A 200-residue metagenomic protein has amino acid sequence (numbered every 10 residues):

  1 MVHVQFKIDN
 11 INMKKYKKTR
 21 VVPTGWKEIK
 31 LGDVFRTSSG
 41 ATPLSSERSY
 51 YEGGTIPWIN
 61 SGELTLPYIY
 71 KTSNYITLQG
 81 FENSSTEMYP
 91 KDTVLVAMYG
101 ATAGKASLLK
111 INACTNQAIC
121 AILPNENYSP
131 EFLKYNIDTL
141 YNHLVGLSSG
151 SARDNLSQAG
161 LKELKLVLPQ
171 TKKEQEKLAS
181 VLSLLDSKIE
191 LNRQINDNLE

Functional and structural regions predicted by a protein language model:
M1, K7-N10, C114, A152: Intrinsically disordered, low-complexity peptide-like regions
H3-T42, L66, E163-E200: Non-catalytic DNA-recognition/assembly elements of restriction-modification systems
R20-L166: DNA target-recognition domains and sequence-specific DNA-contacting regions of bacterial/archaeal
